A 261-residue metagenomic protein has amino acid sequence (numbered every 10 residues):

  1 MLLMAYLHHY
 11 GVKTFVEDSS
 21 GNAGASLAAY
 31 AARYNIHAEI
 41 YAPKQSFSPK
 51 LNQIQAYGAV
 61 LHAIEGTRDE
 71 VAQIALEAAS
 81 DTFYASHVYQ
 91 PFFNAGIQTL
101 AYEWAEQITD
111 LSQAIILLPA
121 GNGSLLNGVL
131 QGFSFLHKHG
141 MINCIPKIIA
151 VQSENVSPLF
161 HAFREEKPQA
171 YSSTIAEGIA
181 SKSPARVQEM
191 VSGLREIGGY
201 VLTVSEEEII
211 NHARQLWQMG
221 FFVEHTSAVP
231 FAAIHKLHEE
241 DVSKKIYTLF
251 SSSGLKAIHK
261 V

Functional and structural regions predicted by a protein language model:
M1, V16-R33, S48-L51, N94 (+4 more regions): Short glycine/serine/threonine-rich phosphate/pyrophosphate-binding segments that cradle anionic phosphate groups
L3, Y10-A28, N35-P43, Q113-N122 (+2 more regions): A short, small-residue-rich loop immediately preceding and capping a beta-strand
Y34, Y57-G58, C144, I197: Short, structured coil segments at secondary-structure junctions
A38-I115, S173-M190: Small/polar-residue-rich loop-to-helix segments that shape phosphate-bearing ligand pockets
D69-A79, F135-H225: Active-site/ligand-binding loops adjacent to catalytic centers
P91-A150: Acidic, glycine-rich loop-and-beta core segments that form the ion-binding/anion-interacting portion of active sites
N143, K167-A170, V229-V261: Phosphate-binding loop/pocket of nucleotide- and phosphate-handling active sites
